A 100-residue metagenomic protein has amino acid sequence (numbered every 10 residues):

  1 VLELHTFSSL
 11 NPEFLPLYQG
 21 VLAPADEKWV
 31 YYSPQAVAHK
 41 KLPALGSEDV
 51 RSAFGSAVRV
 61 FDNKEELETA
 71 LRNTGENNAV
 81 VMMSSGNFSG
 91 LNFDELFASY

Functional and structural regions predicted by a protein language model:
V1-Y100: ATP-dependent carboxylate-amine ligase
